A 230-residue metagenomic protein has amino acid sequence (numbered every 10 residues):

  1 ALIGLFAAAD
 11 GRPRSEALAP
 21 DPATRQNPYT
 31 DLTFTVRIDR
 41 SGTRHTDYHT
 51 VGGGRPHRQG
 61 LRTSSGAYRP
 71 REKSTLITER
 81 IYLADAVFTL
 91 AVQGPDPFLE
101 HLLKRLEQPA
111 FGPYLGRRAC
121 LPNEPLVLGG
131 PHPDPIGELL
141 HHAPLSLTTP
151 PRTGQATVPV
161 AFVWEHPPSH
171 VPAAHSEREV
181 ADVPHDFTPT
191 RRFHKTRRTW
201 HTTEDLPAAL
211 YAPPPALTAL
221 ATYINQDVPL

Functional and structural regions predicted by a protein language model:
A1-G60: Glycine/small-residue-rich interface belts in oligomeric ring/scaffold proteins and their assembly partners
T33, D39-L230: Internal, well-folded beta-alpha domain core
